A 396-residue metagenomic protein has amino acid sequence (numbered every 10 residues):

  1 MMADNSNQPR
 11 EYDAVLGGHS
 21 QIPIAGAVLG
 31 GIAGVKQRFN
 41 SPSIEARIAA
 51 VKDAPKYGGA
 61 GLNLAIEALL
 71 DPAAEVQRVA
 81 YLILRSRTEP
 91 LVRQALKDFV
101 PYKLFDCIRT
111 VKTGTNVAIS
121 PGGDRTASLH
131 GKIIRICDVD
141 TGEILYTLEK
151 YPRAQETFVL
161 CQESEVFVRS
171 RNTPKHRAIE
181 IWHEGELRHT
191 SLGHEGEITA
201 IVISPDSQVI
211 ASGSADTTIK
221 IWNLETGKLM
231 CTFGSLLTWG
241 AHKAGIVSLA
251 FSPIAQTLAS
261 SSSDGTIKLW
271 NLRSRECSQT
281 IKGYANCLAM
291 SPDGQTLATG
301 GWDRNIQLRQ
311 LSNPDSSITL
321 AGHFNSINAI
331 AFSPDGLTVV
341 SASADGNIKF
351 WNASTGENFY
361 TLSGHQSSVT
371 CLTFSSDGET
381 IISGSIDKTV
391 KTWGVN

Functional and structural regions predicted by a protein language model:
M1-V111: Extended repeat-based scaffolds of very large eukaryotic assembly and lipid-transport proteins
I108-G114, E149-Q155, L192-I198, F233-I246 (+3 more regions): WD40/WD-repeat beta-propeller blade N-cap
V117, T157-F158, I201, L249 (+3 more regions): Hydrophobic core register within WD40 beta-propeller blades
P121-G122, Q162-E163, P205-D206, P253-I254 (+3 more regions): Residue-level detector of Asp-centered blade-edge/turn motifs that repeat once per structural unit in beta-propeller
T126, V166-F167, I210, L258 (+3 more regions): Hydrophobic beta-strand positions that form the internal "hydrophobic ladder" of WD40/Gbeta-like beta-propeller blades
K132-I134, P174-I179, G196-T199, D216-K220 (+7 more regions): Short coil/turn segments within WD40 beta-propeller repeats
V139-G142, W182-E186, L224-G227, L272-R275 (+3 more regions): Short loop/turn segments that connect beta-strands within beta-propeller blades
T370-N396: Blade-level signature of beta-propeller repeat domains, shared across WD40, Kelch, NHL, RCC1 and BNR/Asp-box propellers
